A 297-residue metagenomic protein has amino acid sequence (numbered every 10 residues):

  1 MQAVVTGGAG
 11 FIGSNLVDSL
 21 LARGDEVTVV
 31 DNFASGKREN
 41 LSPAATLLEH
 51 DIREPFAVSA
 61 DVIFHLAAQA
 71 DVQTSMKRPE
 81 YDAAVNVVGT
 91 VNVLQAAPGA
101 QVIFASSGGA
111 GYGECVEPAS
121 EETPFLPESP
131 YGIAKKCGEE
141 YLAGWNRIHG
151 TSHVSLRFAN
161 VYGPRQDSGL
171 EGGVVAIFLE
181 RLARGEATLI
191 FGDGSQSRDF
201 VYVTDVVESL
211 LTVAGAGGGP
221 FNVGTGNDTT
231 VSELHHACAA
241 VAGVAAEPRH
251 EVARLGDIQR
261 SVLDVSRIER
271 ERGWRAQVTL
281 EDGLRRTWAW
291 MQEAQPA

Functional and structural regions predicted by a protein language model:
M1-V161, L210: N-terminal Rossmann-like NAD(P)+-binding domain of SDR-like oxidoreductases, especially those catalyzing
T74-S75, T123, T151-D167, I177-V201 (+1 more regions): A conserved pocket-lining segment of Rossmann-fold NAD(P)-dependent short-chain dehydrogenase/reductase
S106-S107, E114, G173, Q196 (+2 more regions): A conserved catalytic-core signature of glycosyltransferases
P130, G138, E171, V231 (+1 more regions): Conserved donor sugar-nucleotide recognition element shared by glycan-biosynthetic enzymes
C137, Y141, W145, F178 (+2 more regions): Hydrophobic alpha-helix immediately C-terminal to the catalytic Tyr-X-X-X-Lys motif of short-chain
L182-A297: C-terminal substrate-binding subdomain of Rossmann-fold SDR/epimerase-dehydratase oxidoreductases
